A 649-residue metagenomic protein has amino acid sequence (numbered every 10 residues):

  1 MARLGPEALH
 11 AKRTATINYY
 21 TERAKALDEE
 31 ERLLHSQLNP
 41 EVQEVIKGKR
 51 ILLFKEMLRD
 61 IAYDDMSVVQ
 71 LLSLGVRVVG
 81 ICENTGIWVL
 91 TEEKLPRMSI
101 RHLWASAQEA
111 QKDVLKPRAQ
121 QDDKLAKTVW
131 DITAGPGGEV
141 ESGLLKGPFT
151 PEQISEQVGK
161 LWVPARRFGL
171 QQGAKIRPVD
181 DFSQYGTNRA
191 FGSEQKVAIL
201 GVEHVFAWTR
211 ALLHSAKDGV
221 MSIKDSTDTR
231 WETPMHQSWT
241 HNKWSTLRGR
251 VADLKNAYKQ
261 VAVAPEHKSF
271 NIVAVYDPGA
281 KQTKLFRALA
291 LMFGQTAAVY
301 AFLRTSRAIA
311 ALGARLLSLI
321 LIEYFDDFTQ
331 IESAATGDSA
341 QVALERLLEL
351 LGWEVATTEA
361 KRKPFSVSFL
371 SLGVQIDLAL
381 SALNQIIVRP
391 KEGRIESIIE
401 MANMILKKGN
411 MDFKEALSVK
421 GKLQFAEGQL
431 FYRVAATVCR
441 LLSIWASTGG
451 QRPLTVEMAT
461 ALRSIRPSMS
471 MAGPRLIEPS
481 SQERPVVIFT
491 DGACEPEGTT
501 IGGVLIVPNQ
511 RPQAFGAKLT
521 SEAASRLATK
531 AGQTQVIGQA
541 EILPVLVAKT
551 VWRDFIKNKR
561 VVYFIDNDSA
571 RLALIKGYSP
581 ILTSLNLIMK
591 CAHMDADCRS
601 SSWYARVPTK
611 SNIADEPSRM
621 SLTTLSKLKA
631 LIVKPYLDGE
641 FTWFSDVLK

Functional and structural regions predicted by a protein language model:
G5-V197, E203-H204, F431-M458: Reverse-transcribing Pol proteins
E56-E109, L170-R177, A257-F286, R304-A311 (+3 more regions): Reverse-transcriptase-like RNA-dependent polymerase core
Q120, K124, T128, A134-P136 (+2 more regions): Catalytic-core region of right-hand nucleic acid polymerases
F206-H214, K224, V251, I320-I322 (+4 more regions): Polymerase palm active-site segment centered on the conserved acidic dipeptide of motif C
P278, V299-L344, A548-I565: Active-site palm subdomain of RNA-directed nucleic acid polymerases
Q282-A308, M404, V507-L543, S569 (+1 more regions): A short, polar/acidic, helix/strand-boundary loop motif
R287, F365-I477, D615: C-terminal reverse transcriptase regions that engage the nucleic-acid substrate
I322, T550-R619: RNase H catalytic domain
